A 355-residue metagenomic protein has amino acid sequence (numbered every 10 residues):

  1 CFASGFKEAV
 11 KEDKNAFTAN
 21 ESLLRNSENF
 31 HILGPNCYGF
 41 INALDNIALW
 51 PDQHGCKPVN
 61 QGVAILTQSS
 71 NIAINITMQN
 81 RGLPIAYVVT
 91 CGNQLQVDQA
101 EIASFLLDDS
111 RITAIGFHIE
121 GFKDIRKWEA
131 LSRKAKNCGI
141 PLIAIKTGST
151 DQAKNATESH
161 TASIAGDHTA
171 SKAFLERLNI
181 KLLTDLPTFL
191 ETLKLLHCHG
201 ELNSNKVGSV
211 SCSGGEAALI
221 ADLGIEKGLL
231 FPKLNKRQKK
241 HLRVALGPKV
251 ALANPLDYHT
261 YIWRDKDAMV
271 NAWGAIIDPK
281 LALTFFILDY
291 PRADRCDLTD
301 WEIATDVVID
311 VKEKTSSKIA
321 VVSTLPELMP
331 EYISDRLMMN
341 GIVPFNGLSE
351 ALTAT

Functional and structural regions predicted by a protein language model:
C1-T355: Catalytic-core regions of core metabolic enzymes, especially those transforming organic acids/acyl-group intermediates
